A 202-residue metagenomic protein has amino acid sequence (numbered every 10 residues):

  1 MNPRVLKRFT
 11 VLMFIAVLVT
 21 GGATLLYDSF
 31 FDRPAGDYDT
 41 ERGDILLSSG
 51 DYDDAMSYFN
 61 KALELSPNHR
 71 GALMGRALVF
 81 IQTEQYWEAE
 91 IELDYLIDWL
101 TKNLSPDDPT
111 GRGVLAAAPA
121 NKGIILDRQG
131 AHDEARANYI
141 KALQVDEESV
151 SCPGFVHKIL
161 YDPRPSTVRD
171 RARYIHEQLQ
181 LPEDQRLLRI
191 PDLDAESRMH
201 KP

Functional and structural regions predicted by a protein language model:
P3-K7, M13, V17, L143-P202: Terminal, low-structured helical/coil segments at or just beyond the last alpha-helical repeat
L26-F30, D98-G113, E148-I159: Flexible helix-coil transition and linker loops at the boundaries of alpha-helical arrays
F31-L65: Alpha-helical segment of the N-proximal tetratricopeptide repeat
A72, P106, A118, S151-C152 (+1 more regions): TPR alpha-solenoid repeat register
